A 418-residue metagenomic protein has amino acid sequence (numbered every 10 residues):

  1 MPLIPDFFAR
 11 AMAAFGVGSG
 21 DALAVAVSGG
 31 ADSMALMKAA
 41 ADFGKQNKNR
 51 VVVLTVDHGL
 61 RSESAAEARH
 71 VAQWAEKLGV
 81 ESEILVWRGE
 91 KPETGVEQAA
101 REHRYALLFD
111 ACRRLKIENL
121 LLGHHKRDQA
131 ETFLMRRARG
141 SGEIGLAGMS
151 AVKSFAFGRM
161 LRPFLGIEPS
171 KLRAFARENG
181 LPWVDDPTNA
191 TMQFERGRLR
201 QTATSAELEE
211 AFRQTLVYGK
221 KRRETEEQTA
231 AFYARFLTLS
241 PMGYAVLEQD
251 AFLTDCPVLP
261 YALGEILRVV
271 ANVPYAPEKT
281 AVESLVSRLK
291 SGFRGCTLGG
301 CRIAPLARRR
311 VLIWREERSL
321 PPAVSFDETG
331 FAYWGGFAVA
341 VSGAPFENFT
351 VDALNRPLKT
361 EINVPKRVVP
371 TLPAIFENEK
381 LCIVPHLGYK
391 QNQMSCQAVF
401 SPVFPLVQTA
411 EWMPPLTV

Functional and structural regions predicted by a protein language model:
M1-M135, S170-K171, R177-E178, E379: ATP-dependent adenylation/nucleotidyltransferase module used to activate substrates
I4-A9, A13-A31, R50-V52, W87-G89 (+3 more regions): AMP-forming adenylation/ATP pyrophosphatase catalytic core
A31, S62, K91, A99 (+4 more regions): Residue-level detector of secondary-structure boundary/capping sites
L60, L146, L172, L199 (+2 more regions): Long, contiguous hydrophobic alpha-helical segments, chiefly transmembrane helices and signal peptides
L60-R61, E97-Q98, L161-R162, N189 (+1 more regions): A generic secondary-structure micro-motif detector that highlights 1-2 residue hydrophobic/ambivalent hotspots embedded
A100, A203, F376: Regulatory helix in c-di-GMP signaling enzymes, encompassing the GGDEF I-site helix and an analogous surface helix
E118-N119, H125-Y275: Flexible helical/loop "lid" subdomain adjacent to adenine-nucleotide binding pockets
